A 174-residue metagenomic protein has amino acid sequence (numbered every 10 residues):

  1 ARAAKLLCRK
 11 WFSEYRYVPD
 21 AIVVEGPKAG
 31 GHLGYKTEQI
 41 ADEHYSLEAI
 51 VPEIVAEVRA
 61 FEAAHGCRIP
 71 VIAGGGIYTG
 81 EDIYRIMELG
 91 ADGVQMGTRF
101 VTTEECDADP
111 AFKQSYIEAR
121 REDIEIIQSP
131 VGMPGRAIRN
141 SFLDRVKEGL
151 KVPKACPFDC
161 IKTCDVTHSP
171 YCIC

Functional and structural regions predicted by a protein language model:
A1-A41: Conserved alpha/beta-domain cores
A29-R68, I72, Y78-C174: Conserved active-site-proximal phosphate/metal-binding subdomains
